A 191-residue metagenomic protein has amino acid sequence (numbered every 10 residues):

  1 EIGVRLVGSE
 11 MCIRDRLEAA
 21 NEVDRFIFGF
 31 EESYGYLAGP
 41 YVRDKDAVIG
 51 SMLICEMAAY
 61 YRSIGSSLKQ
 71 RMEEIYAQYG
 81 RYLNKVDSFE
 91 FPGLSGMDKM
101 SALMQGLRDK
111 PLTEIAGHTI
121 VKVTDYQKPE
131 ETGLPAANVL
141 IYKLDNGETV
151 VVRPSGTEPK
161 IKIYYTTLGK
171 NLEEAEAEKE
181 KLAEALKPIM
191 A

Functional and structural regions predicted by a protein language model:
E1-G8, C12: Single conserved hydrophobic/aromatic residue that forms the stacking wall/gate of nucleotide- or nucleobase-binding
R14, Y34-Y41, K170-L172: Short beta-alpha connecting loops at secondary-structure transitions that line or flank enzyme active sites
R14-N21: Conserved phosphate-binding catalytic cores of ATP/NTP-utilizing and phosphoryl-transfer enzymes
D24-R25: Short coil/turn segments at beta-strand junctions that form active-site/ligand-binding loops
Y34, R43-S51, C55-Y76: Mobile "lid/hinge" segments at catalytic clefts and subdomain interfaces of large enzymes
I64-A191: Catalytic-core signal marking the mid-to-C-terminal active-site face
